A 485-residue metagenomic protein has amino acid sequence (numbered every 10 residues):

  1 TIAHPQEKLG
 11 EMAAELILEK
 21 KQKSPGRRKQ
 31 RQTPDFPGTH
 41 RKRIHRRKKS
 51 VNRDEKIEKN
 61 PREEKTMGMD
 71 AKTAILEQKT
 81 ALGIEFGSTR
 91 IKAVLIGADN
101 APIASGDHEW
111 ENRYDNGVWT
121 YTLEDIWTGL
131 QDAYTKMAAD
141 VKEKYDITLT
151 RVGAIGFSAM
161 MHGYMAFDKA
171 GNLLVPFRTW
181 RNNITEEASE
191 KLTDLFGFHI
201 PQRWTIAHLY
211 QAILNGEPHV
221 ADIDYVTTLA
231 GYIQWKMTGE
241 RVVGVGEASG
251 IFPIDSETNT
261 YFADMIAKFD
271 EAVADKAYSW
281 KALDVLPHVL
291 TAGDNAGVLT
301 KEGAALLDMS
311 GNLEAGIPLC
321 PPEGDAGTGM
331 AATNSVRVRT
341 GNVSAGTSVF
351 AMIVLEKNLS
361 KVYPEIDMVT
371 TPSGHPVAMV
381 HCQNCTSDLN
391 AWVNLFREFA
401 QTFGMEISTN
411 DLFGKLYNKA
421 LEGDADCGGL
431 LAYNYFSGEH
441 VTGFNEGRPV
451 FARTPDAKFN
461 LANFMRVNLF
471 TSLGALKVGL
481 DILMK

Functional and structural regions predicted by a protein language model:
T1-K49: Flexible loop/turn connectors
H4, D107-R113, R181-N183: A short acidic/small-residue loop/turn micro-motif
L9, I17, G129, A133-Y145 (+4 more regions): Stable alpha-helical structural segments in soluble proteins, enriched in small hydrophobic residues
I17, N100, T122, I155 (+3 more regions): Residue-level signal for inorganic ion chemistry
K56-P176, E190-D194, D222, A305-P318 (+1 more regions): N-terminal glycine/serine-rich phosphate-binding loop of ATP-dependent small-molecule kinases, especially carbohydrate
G68-L76, A81-G83, E187-Q202, Y210-V243 (+2 more regions): Active-site core segments that coordinate phosphate-bearing ligands/cofactors across diverse enzyme families
H108-W110, W180, A248, Q383 (+1 more regions): A generic structural motif
K142-T179, H199-P201, Q234-G246, G250-D255 (+1 more regions): Short beta-strand-loop/turn "lid" adjacent to the catalytic site in phosphate-handling enzymes
